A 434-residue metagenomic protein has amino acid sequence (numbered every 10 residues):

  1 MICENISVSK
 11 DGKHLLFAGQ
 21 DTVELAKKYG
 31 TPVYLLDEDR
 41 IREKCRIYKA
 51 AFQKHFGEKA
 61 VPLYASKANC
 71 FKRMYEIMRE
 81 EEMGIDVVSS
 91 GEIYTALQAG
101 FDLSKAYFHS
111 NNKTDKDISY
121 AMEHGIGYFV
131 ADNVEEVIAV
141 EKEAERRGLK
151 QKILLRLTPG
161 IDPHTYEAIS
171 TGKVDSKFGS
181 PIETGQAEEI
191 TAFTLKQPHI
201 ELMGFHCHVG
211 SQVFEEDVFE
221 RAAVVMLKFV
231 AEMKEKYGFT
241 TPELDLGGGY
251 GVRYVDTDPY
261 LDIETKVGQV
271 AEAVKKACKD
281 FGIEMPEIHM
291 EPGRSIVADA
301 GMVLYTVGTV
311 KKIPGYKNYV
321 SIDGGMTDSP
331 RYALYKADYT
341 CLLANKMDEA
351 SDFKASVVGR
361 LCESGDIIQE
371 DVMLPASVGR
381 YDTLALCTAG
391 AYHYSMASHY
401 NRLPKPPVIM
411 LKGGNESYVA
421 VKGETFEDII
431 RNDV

Functional and structural regions predicted by a protein language model:
M1-K152, E188, A192, K196-E201 (+3 more regions): A charged N-terminal "starter" segment
I2-C3, G160-T309, L403, K412: Active-site loop/helix belt of alpha/beta enzymes
R42-C45, A223, V267, A385: Hydrophobic face of alpha-helices
V61-L63, E82-G84, L103-Y107, Y128 (+7 more regions): Structural preference for beta-strand elements that scaffold enzyme active sites
A65-F71, S90-G91, N111-K113, D132-V134 (+8 more regions): Active-site beta-loop-alpha junctions enriched in small/polar residues
Y75, Q98, I118-E123, V140-E143 (+6 more regions): Short acidic, glycine/serine/threonine-rich loops at helix termini
A99-F101, M122-E123, E145-G148, S170-G172 (+9 more regions): Solvent-exposed alpha-helices and their adjacent loops that cap or buttress functional pockets in soluble metabolic
I283-V434: Charged (often Lys/Glu-rich) extended helix/loop segments that serve as interaction or gating elements
